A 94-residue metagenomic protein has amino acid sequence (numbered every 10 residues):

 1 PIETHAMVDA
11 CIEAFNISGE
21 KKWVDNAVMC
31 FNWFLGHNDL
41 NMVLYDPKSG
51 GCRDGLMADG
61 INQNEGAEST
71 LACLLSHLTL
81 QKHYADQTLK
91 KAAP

Functional and structural regions predicted by a protein language model:
P1-P94: Glycan-recognition and catalytic cores of secretory/periplasmic carbohydrate-active enzymes
